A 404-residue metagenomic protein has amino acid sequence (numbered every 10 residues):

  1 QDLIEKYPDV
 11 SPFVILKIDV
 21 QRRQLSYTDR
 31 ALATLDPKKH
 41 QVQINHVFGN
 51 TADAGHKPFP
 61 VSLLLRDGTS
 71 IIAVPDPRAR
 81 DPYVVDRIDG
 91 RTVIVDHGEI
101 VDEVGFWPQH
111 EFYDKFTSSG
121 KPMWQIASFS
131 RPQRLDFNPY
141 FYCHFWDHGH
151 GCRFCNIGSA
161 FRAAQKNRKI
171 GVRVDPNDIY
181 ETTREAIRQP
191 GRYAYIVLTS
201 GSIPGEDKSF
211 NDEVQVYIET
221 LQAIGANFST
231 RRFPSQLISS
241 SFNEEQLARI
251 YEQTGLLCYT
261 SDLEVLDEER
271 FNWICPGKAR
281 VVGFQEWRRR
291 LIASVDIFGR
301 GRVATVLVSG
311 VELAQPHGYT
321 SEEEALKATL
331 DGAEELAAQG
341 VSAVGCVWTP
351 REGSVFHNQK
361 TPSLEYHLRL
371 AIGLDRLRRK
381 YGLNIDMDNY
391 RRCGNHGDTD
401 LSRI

Functional and structural regions predicted by a protein language model:
Q1-V95, T230-R231, R289-A293, I297-R300 (+1 more regions): Auxiliary Fe-S-binding modules of radical SAM enzymes
A33-R66, Y113-R162, N177-Y195: N-terminal pre-triad scaffold of radical SAM enzymes
G68-G151, G158-V172, Y390-C393: N-terminal [4Fe-4S]-dependent radical SAM core
N138-H144, K166-N177, Q236-I238, P316-A325: Active-site mouth loops of central-metabolism enzymes
G171, D175, S209-D212, Y366: Catalytic cores of large soluble enzymes that bind and process phosphate-bearing ligands
Y180, R184-Y193, G201-V347, G353-N358: Conserved AdoMet/S-adenosylmethionine-binding subsite of the radical SAM
